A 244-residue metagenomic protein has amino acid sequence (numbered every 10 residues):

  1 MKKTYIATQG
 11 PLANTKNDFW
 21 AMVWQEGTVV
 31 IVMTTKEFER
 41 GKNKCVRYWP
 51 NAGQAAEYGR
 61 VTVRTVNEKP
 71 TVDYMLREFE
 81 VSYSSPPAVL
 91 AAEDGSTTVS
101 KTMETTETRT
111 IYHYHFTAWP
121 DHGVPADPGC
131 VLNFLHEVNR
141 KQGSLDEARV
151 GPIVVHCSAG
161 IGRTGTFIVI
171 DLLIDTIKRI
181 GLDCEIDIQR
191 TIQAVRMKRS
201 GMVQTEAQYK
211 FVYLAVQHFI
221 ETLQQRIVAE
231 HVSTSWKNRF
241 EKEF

Functional and structural regions predicted by a protein language model:
M1-F244: Cys-based phosphatases of the PTP/DUSP/CDC25 superfamily and their flanking regulatory architecture
